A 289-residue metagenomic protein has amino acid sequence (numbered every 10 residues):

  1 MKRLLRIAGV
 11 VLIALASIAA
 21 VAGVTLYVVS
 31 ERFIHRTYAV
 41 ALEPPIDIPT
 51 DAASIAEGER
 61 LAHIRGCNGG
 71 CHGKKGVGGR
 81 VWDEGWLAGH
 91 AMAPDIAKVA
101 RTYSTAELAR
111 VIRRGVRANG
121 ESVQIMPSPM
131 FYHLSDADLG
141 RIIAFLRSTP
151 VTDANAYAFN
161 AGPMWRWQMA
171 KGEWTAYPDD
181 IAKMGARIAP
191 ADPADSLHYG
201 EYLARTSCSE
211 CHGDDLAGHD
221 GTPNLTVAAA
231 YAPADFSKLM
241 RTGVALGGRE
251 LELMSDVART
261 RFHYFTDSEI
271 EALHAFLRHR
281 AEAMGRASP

Functional and structural regions predicted by a protein language model:
K2-A52, V111, G115-N119, A137-A194 (+2 more regions): Post-cleavage N-terminal segment of exported redox proteins
D51-G85, G172-D180, G185-I188, D192-A217 (+1 more regions): Sequence/structural segment immediately N-terminal to covalent heme-attachment motifs in c-type and related
S54, G89, S122, P193-S196 (+2 more regions): N-terminal alpha-helical segment
I55, D136-L139, L197, D267-I270: Short functional linear motifs
R60-G73, P94, E107-R113, G140-A144 (+5 more regions): C-type cytochrome heme c attachment motif
G69, T102-S104, R117-G120, T152-A154 (+5 more regions): Short loop/beta submotifs within extracellular cysteine-rich repeat domains
K74-A109, S122-S135, N160-E173, G213-R241 (+1 more regions): Gly/Gly-Pro-rich "capping" loops immediately C-terminal to redox-active cysteine motifs in periplasmic/lumenal
T226, A234-D235, G247-P289: A cross-kingdom marker for long, charged
